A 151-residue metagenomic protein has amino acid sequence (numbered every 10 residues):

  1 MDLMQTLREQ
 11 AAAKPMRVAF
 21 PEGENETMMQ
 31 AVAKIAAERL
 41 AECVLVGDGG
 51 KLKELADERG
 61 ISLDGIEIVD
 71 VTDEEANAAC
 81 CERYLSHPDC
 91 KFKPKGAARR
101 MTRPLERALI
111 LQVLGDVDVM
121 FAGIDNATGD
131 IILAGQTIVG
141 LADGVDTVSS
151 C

Functional and structural regions predicted by a protein language model:
M1-T128, A134: Contiguous, glycine/small-aliphatic-enriched amphipathic segments in soluble metabolic enzymes
A127-T147: A glycine- and small-aliphatic-rich helix-loop capping segment at beta-alpha/alpha-beta transitions that lines
S149-C151: Short beta-strand elements
